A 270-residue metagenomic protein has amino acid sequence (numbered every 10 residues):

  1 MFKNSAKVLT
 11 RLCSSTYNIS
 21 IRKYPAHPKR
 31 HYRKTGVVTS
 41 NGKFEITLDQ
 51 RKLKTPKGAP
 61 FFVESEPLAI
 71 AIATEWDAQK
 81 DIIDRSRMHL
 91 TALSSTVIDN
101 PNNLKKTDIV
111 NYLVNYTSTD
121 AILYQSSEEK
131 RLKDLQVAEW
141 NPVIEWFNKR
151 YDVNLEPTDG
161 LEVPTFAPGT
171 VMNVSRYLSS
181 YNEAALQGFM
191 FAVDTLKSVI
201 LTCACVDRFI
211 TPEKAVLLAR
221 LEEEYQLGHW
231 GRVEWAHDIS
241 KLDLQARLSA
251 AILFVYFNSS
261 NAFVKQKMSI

Functional and structural regions predicted by a protein language model:
M1-H27, I270: N-terminal mitochondrial targeting presequence
S15-L104: An N-terminal structural lobe/cap that precedes and organizes the functional/catalytic core across diverse proteins
A59-V63, A121-Y124, R131, L201: Short cationic amphipathic helices and targeting signals
P67, A71, L104, A138 (+3 more regions): Conserved active-site and cofactor/substrate-binding residues in soluble primary-metabolism enzymes
T107-V174: Internal, conserved structured core segments that host functional sites
N154, P212-V216, E223-E224, W230-I270: Mature, matrix/stroma-exposed regions of nuclear-encoded mitochondrial and chloroplast proteins
F166-W235: An internal, amphipathic alpha-helical element
